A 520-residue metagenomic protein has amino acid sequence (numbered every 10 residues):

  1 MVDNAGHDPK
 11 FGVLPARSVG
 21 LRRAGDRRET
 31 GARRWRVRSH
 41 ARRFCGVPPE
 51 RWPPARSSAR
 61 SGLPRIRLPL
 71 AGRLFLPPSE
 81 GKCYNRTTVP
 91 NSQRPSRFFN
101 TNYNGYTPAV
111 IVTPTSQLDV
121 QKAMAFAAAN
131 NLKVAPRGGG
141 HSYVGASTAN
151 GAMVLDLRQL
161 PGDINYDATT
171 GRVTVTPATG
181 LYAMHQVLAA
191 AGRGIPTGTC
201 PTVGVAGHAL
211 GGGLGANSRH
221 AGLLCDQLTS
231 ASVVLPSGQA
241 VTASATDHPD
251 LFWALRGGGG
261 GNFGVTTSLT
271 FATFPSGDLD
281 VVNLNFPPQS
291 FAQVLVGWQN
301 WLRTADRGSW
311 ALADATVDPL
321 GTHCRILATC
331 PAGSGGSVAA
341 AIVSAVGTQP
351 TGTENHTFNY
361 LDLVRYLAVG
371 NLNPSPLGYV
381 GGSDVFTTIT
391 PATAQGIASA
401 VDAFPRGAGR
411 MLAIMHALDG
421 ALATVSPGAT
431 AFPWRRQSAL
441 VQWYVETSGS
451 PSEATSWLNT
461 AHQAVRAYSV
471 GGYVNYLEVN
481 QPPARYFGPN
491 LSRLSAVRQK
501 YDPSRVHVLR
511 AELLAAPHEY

Functional and structural regions predicted by a protein language model:
M1-A5, K10-L21, G25-Y520: Soluble FAD-dependent oxygen oxidases
